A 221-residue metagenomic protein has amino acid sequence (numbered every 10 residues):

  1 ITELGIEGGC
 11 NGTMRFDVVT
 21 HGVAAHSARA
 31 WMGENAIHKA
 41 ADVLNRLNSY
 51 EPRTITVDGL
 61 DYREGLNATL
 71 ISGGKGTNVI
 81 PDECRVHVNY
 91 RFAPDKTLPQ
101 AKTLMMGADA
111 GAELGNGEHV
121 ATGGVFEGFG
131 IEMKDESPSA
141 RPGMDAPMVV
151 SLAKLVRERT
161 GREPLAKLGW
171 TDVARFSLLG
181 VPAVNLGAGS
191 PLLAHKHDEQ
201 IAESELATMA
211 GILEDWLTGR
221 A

Functional and structural regions predicted by a protein language model:
I1-T2: A glycine-rich helix N-cap at a beta->alpha junction
I6-A221: Metal-dependent amide/peptide-bond hydrolase catalytic core, centered on the "pita-bread" metallohydrolase fold
